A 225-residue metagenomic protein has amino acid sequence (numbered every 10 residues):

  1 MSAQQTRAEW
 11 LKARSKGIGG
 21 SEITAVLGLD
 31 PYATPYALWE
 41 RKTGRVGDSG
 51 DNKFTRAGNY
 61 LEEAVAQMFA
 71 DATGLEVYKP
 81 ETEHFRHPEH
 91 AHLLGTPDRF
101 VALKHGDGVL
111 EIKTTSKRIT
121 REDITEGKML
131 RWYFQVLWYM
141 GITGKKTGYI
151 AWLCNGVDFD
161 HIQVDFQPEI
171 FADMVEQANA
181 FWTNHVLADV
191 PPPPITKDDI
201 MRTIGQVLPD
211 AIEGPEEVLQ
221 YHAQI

Functional and structural regions predicted by a protein language model:
M1-I225: Accessory terminal regions of nucleic-acid processing enzymes
